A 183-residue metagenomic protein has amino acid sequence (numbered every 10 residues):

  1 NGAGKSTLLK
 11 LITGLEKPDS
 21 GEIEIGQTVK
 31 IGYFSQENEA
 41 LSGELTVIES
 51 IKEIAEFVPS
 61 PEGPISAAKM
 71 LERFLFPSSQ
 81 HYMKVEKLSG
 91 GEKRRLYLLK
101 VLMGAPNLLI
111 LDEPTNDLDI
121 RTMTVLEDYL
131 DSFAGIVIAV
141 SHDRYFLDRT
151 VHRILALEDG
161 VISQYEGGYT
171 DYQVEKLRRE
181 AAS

Functional and structural regions predicted by a protein language model:
N1-S183: ABC ATP-binding cassette signature C-motif
